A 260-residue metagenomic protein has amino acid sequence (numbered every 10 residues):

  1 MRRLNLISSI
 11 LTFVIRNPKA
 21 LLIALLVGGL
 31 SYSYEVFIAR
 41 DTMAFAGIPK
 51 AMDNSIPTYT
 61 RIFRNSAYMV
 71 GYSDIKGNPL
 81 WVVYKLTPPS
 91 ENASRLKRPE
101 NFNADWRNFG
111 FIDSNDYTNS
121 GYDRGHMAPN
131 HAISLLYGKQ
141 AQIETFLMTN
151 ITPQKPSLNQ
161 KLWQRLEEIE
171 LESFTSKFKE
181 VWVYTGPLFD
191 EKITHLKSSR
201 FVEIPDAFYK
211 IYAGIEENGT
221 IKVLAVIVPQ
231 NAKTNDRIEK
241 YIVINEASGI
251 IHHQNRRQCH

Functional and structural regions predicted by a protein language model:
M1-I15: N-terminal Lys/Arg-rich, disordered targeting/topogenic segments
R2, A20-P79: N-terminal module-boundary/linker segments of secreted carbohydrate-active enzymes
I10, Y34, D41-I48, F102 (+2 more regions): Generic hydrophobic, helix-prone segments enriched in Leu/Val/Ile
L25-V27, I38, R61, R95 (+4 more regions): Short linear sequence motifs
F63-R124: Short, His- and charge-rich active-site/binding loops that engage polyanionic ligands
W106-H260: Domain-level detector of nuclease and nuclease-like folds in predominantly extracellular/periplasmic contexts
